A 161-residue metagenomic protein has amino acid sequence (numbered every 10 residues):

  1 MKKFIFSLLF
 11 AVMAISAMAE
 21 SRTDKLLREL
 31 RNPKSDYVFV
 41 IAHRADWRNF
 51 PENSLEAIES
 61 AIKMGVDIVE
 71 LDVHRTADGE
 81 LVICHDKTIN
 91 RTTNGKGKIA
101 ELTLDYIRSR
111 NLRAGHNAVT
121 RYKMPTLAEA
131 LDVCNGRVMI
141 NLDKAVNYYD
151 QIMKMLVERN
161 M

Functional and structural regions predicted by a protein language model:
M1-F4: Positively charged n-region of N-terminal signal peptides that target proteins for export
F10-M18: Hydrophobic h-region of N-terminal signal peptides that target proteins for export in Gram-negative bacteria
A19-M161: Phosphate-group recognition and catalysis centered on beta-loop-alpha active-site segments
